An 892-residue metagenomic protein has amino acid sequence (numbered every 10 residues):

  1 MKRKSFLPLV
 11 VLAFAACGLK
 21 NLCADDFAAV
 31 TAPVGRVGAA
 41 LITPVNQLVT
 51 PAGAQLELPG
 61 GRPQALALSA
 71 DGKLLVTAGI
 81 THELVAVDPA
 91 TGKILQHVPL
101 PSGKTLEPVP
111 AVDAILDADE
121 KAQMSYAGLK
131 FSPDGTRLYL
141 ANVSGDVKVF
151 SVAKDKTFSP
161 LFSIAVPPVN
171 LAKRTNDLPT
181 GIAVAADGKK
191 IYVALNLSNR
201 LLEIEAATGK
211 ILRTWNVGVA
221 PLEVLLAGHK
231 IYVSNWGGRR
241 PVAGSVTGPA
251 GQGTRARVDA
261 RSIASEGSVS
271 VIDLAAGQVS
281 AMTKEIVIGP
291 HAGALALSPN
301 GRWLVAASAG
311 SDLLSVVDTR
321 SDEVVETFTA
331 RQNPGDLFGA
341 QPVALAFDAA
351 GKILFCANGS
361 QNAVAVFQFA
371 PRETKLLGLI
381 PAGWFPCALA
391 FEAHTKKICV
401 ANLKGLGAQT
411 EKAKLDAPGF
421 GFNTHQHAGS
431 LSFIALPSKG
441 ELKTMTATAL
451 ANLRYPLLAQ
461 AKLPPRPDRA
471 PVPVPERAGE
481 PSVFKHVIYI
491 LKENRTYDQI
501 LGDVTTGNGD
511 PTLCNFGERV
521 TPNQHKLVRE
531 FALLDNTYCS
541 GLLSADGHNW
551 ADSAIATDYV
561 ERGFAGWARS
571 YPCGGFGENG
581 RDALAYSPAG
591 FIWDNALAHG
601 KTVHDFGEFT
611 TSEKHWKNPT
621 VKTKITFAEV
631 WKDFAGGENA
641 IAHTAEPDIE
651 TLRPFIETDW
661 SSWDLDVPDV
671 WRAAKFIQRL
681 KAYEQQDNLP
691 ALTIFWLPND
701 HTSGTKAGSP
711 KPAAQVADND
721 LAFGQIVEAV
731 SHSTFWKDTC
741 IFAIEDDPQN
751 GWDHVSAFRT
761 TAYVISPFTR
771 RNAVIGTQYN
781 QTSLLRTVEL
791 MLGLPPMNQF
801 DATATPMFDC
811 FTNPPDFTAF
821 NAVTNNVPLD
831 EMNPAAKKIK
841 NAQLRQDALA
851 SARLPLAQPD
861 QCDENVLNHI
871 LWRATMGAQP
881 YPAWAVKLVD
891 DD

Functional and structural regions predicted by a protein language model:
M1-L9: Bacterial N-terminal signal peptides that target proteins for export
K2, G18-L19, V233, T620 (+1 more regions): Generic N-terminal leader/processing signal
S5-F6, C23, I625-T626: Intrinsically disordered low-complexity regions specifically enriched for long asparagine
P8, L48-A52, F158, S280 (+4 more regions): A short, polar/charged loop/turn motif at coil->beta-strand junctions and beta-hairpin connectors
P8-N21: Bacterial N-terminal signal peptides
C23-V472: Predominantly soluble domains enriched in secretory-pathway, periplasmic, or organellar proteins
T446-D892: N-terminal pro-sequences and low-complexity stem/linker regions of secreted or lumenal proteins
